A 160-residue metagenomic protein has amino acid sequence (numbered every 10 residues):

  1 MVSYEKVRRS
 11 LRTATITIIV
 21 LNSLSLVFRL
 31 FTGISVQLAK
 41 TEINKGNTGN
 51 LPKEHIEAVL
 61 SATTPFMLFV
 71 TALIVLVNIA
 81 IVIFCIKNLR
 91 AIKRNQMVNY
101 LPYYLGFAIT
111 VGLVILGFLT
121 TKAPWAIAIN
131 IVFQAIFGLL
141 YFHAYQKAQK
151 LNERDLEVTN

Functional and structural regions predicted by a protein language model:
M1-A39, S61-P65, T159-N160: Cytosolic juxtamembrane helix and N-cap/initiation of the first transmembrane helix
S3-T17, H55-F69, A91, N95-V98 (+1 more regions): Membrane-interfacial loop-to-transmembrane-helix junctions in polytopic alpha-helical membrane proteins
A14-L24, F66-L73, V77, P102-G106 (+1 more regions): Physicochemical signature of membrane-embedded alpha-helices that form the seven-helix bundle of GPCRs, emphasizing
S25-F28, T32, V77, I81 (+3 more regions): Alpha-helical transmembrane segments of multipass membrane proteins
L38-T63: Perimembrane loop-to-helix junctions flanking transmembrane segments
F69, I74-V114: Loop-to-transmembrane helix junctions at the membrane interface
V82-L101, I136-N160: Cytosolic juxtamembrane helix at the C-terminal end of the final transmembrane segment
L105-K147: Alpha-helical membrane-associated segments of multi-pass integral membrane proteins
